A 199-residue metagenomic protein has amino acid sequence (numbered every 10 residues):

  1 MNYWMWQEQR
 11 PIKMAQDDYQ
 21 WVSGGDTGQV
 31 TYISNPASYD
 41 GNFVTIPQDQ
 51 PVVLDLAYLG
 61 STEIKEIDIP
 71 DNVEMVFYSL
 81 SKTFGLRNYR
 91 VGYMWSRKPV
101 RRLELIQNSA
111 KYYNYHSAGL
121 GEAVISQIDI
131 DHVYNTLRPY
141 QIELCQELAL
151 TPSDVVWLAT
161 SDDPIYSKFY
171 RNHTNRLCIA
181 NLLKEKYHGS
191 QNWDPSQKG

Functional and structural regions predicted by a protein language model:
M1-G199: PLP-dependent class I/II
